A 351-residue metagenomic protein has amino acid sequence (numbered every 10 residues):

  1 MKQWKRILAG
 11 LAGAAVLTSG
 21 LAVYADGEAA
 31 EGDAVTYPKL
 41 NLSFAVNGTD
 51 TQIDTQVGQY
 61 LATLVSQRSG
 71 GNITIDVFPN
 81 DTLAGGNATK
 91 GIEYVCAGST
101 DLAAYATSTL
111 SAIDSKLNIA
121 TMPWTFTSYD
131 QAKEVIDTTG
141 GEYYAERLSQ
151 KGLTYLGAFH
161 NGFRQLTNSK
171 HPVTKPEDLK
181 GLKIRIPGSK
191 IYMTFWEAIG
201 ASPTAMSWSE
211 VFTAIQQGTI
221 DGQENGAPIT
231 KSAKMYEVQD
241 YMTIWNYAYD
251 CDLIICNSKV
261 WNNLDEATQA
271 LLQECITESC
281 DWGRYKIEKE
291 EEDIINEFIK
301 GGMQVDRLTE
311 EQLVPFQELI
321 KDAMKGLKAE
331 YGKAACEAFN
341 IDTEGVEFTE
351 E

Functional and structural regions predicted by a protein language model:
M1-E31: Gram-positive cell-envelope targeting signals
D26-Y129, G140, S149-Q150, T154-E351: N-terminal secretory/targeting leader peptides
A132: General nucleic-acid-binding
V135-Y143: Signature of the catalytic double-stranded beta-helix
